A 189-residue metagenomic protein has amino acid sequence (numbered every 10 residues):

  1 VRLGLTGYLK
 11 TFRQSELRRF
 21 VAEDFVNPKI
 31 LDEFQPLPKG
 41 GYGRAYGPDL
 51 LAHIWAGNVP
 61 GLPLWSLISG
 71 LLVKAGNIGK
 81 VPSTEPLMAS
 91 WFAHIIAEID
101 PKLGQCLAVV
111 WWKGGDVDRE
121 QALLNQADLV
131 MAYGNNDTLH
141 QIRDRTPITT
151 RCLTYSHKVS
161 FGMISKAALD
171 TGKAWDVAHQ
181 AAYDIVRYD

Functional and structural regions predicted by a protein language model:
V1-P48: N-terminal Rossmann-like NAD(P)+-binding subdomain of aldehyde/semialdehyde dehydrogenases
K29-I99: Conserved small-residue-rich beta-alpha loop and adjacent elements that most often cradle the phosphate/pyrophosphate
Y46, W65, I78-S83, S90-W91 (+3 more regions): Hydrophobic alpha-helical transmembrane segments of membrane proteins
G57-N58, E98, D137-D189: ALDH superfamily catalytic-core signature
K74, V130, I164: Residue-level signal for inorganic ion chemistry
A75, G79-E85, C106-L107, T149-G162: Short, acidic/small-residue loops that bind anionic groups at enzyme active sites
P101-W111: A glycine-rich helix N-cap at a beta->alpha junction
V109-Y133, T138: A charged, well-structured terminal subsegment
